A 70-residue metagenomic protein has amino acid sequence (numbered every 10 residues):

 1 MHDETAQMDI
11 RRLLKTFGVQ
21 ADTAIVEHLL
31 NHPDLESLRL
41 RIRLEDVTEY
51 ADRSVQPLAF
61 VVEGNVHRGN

Functional and structural regions predicted by a protein language model:
D3-A24: N-terminal acidic leader/helix
E4-M8, E27-L30, D34-N70: N-terminal intrinsically disordered, cationic/polar leader segments that include organellar targeting peptides
